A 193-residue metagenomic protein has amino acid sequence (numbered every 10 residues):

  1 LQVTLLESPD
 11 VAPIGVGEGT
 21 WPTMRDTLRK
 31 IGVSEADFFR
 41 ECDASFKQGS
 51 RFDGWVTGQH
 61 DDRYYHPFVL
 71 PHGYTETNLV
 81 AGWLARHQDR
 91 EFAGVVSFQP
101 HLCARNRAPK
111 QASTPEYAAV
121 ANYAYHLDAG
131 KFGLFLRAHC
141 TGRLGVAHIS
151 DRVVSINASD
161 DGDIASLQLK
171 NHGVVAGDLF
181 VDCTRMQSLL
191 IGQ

Functional and structural regions predicted by a protein language model:
L1, I31, I191-Q193: Short, well-ordered amphipathic alpha-helices
L1-V16: Glycine-rich FAD pyrophosphate-binding loop
T4-E7, M24, I31, F38 (+2 more regions): General structural concept
E7, C42, V154-S155: Conserved beta-strand edge residues that scaffold enzyme active sites
P9-A12, G58, C183-L189: Short loop/turn segments at secondary-structure transitions that flank enzyme active sites
A12-C103: Dinucleotide-binding Rossmann-like beta1-alpha1 core, especially the glycine-rich loop that anchors the ADP
D89-L127: Alpha-helix-centered segments that form part of catalytic cores
T114-Q193: Predominantly flavin-linked oxidoreductase catalytic cores and closely associated redox partners
